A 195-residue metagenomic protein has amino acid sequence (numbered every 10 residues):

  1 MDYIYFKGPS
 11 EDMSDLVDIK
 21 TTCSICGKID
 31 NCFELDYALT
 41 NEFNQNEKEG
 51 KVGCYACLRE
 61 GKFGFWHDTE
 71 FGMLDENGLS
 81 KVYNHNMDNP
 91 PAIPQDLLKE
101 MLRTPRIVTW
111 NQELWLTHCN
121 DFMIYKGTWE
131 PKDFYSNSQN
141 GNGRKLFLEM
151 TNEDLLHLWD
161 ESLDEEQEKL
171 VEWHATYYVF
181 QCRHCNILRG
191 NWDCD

Functional and structural regions predicted by a protein language model:
M1-D195: Preference for intrinsically disordered or flexible, low-complexity segments and adjacent hinge/connector residues
